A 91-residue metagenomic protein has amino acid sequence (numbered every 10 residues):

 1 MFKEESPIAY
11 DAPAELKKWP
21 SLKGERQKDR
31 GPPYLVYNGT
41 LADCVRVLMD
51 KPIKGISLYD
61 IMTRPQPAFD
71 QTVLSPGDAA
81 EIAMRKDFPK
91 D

Functional and structural regions predicted by a protein language model:
E4-P32: Short aromatic-glycine-(Arg/Gly/Cys) micro-motifs in beta-strand/loop hairpins
Y34-Y37: Local beta-strand/beta-hairpin segments that build beta-sheet-rich folds
T40-K54: A short, charged, amphipathic alpha-helix used as a generic interaction element across diverse proteins
P52-D91: Short, compact, well-ordered microdomains
